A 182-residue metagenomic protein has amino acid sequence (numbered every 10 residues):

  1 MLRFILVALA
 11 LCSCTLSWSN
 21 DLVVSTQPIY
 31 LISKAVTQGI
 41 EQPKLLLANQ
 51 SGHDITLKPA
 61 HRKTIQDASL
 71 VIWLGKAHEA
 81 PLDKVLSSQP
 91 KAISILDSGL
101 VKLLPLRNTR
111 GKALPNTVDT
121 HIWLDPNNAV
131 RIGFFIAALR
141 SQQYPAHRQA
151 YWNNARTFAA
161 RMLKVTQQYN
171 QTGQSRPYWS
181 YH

Functional and structural regions predicted by a protein language model:
M1-F4: Positively charged n-region of N-terminal signal peptides that target proteins for export
L6-A8, N153: N-terminal cationic amphipathic segment used for targeting or macromolecule association
V7, L16-S17: Cleavable N-terminal signal peptides
C12-C14: N-terminal signal peptide c-region/cleavage motif recognized by signal peptidases
N20-H182: Extracytoplasmic metal-acquisition and chelation regions
